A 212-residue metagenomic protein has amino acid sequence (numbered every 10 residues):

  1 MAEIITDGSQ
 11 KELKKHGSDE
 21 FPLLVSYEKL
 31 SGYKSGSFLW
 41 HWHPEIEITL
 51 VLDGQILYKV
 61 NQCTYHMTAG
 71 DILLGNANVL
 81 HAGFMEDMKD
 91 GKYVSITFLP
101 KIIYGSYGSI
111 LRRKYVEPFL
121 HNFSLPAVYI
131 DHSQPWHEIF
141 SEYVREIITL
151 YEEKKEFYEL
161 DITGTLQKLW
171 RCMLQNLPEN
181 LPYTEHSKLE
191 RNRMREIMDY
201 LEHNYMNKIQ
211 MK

Functional and structural regions predicted by a protein language model:
M1-I72, N78-V79, D87, L111-K114 (+1 more regions): Generic protein-terminus/edge-of-domain signal
L57, A82, N204: Detector for the N-terminal beta1/A-loop initiation region of ABC nucleotide-binding domains
N78-I103, G108-L111: Ligand-binding loop in jelly-roll beta-barrel domains
R113-S141: Aromatic/histidine-rich interaction motifs
P126-H137, Y151-K212: Short, Lys/Arg-enriched, Trp-marked, Pro/Gly-tolerant hinge/linker segments that flank
